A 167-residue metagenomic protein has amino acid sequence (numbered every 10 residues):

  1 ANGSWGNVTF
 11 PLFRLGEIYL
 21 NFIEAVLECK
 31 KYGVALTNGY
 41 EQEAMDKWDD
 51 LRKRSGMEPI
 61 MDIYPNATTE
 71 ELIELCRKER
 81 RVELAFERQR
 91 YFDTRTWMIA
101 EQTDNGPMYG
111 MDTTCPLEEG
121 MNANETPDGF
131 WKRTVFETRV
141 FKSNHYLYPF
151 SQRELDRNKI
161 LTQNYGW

Functional and structural regions predicted by a protein language model:
A1-L51: C-terminal substrate/ligand-recognition segments
W5-L12, R52, I63-W167: Long, intrinsically disordered, low-complexity segments
S55-E58: Alpha-helical junction/boundary sensor with strong preference for TPR arrays
